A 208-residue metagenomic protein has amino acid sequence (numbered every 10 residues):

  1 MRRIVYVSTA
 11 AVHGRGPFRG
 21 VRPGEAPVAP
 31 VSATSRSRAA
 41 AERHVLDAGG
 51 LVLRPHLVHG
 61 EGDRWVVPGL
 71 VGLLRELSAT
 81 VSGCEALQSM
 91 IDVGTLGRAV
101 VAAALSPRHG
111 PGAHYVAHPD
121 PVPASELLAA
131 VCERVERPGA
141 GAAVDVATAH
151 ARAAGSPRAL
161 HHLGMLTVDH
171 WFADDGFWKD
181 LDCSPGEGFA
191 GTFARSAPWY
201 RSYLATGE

Functional and structural regions predicted by a protein language model:
M1-A33: Conserved Rossmann-fold NAD(P)-dependent oxidoreductase catalytic core, especially the SDR/UDP-sugar
V5-T9, R54-H56, A117: Active-site beta-alpha turn of Rossmann-fold NAD(P)-dependent dehydrogenases/reductases
R15-F18, G62-R64, S125-L127: Short glycine-/acidic-enriched loop or helix-start segments at secondary-structure transitions that form or flank
F18, A29-R54: Active-site Tyr-X1-5-Lys
A48-V52, H56-Q88: NAD(P)-dependent short-chain dehydrogenase/reductase
R64-G69, S82-L105, P111-Y115: Substrate-positioning beta->alpha
Q88-G94, V122, F172, E187: Residue-level signal for the nucleotide or nucleotide-sugar donor/cofactor binding architecture
A99-H161, G188, A194, L204-E208: Mid/C-terminal beta-alpha module of Rossmann-like enzyme folds, strongest in SDR-family dehydrogenases/epimerases
